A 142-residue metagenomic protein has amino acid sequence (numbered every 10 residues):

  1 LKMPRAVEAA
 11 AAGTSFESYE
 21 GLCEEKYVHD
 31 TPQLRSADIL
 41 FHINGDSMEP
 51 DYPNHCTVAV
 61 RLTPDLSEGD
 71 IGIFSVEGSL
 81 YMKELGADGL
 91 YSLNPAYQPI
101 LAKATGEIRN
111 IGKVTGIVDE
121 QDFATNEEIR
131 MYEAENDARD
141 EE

Functional and structural regions predicted by a protein language model:
L1-N54, E68, S79, K103 (+2 more regions): Short, positionally conserved secondary-structure boundary motifs
I43, V60-R61: Thr-Gly-centered strand-to-loop micro-motif
D46-E49, D70-L90: Short, compositionally biased
T57, M82-E84, L101: Well-ordered beta-strand positions in beta-sheet-rich domains
A59-V60, I73: Hydrophobic beta-strand signal
T63-L66: Short beta->alpha connector loops
G89-Q98: Catalytic Cys-His active-site segments of thiol-dependent hydrolases/isopeptidases
